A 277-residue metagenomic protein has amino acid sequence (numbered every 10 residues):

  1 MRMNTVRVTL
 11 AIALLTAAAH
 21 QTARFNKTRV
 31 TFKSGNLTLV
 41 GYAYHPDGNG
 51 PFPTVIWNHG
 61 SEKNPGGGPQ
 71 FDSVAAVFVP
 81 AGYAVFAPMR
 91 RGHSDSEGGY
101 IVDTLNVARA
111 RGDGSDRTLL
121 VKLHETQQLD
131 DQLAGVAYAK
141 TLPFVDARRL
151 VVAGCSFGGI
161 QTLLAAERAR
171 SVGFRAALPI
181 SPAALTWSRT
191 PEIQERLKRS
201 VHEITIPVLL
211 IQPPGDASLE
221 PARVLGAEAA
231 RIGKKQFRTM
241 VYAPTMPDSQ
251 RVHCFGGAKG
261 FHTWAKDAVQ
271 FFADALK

Functional and structural regions predicted by a protein language model:
H20-N49: N-terminal cap/lid segment of alpha/beta-hydrolase-fold proteins
G50-F52, G60-E97, T186-W187, S218-L219: Short substrate-entry loop that stabilizes the transition state in hydrolases
N58, P88-R90, I180, Y242: Alpha/beta-hydrolase
D103-P143: Alpha/beta-hydrolase active-site loop
A139, G159-S171: Short glycine-enriched nucleophile-adjacent loop and the immediately C-terminal alpha-helix near the catalytic center
F144-S156: Alpha/beta-hydrolase fold nucleophile elbow
A176-R238: The feature captures the conserved acid-bearing segment of alpha/beta-hydrolase catalytic domains
K234-K277: C-terminal catalytic histidine-bearing segment of alpha/beta-hydrolase fold enzymes
